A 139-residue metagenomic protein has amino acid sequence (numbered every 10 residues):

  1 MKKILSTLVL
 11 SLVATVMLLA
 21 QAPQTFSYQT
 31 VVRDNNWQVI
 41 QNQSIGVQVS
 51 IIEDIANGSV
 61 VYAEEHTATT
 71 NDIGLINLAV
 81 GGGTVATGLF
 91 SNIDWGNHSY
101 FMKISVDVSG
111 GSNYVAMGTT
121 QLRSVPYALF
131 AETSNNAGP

Functional and structural regions predicted by a protein language model:
K3-P139: Family-positioned intrinsically disordered, low-complexity linker/tail segments enriched in G/S/T/P and charged
